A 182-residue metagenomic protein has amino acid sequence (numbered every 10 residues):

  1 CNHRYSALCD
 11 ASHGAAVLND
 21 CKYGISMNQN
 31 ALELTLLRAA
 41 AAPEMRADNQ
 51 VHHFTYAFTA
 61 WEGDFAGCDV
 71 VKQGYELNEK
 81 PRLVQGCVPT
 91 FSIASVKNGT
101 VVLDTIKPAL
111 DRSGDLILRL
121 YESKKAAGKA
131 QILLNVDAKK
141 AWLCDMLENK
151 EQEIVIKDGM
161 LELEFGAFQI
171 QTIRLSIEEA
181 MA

Functional and structural regions predicted by a protein language model:
C1-A182: C-terminal (or distal) subdomains of carbohydrate-active enzymes
